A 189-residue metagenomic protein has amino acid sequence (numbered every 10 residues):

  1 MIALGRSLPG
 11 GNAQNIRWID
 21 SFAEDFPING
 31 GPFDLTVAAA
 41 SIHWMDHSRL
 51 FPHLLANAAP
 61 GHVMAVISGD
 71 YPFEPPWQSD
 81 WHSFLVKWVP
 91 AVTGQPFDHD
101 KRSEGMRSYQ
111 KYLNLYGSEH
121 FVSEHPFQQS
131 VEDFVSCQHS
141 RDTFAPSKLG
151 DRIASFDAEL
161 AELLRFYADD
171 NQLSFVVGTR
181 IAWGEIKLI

Functional and structural regions predicted by a protein language model:
M1-P27, R49: Class I SAM-dependent methyltransferase SAM/SAH-binding core
Q14, G30-G31, F175-V177: Structured loop/turn residues at beta-strand edges in well-structured enzyme cores
W18, F26, W44-M45, S68 (+4 more regions): Tryptophan-centric aromatic hotspots in well-structured domains and transmembrane helices
E24-T36: A short acidic, Gly/Pro-enriched loop at the edge of an enzyme's catalytic core that lines a small-molecule cofactor
L35-A39, H47: A short beta-strand submotif of the Rossmann-like class I SAM-dependent methyltransferase core that lines
W44-N57: A short, conserved alpha-helix within the catalytic core of class I
A56-Q128: Conserved catalytic/acceptor-binding region of the Class I
D98, R102-I189: Conserved Class I S-adenosyl-L-methionine
